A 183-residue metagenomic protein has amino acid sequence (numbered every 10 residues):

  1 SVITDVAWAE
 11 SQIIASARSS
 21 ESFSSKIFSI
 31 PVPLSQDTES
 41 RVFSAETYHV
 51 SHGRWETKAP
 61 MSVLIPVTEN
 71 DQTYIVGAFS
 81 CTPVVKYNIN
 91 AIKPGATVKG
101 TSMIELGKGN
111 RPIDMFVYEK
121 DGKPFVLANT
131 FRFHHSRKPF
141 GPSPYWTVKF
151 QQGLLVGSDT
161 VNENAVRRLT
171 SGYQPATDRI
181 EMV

Functional and structural regions predicted by a protein language model:
S1-V183: Sequence/structural signature of beta-propeller domains
